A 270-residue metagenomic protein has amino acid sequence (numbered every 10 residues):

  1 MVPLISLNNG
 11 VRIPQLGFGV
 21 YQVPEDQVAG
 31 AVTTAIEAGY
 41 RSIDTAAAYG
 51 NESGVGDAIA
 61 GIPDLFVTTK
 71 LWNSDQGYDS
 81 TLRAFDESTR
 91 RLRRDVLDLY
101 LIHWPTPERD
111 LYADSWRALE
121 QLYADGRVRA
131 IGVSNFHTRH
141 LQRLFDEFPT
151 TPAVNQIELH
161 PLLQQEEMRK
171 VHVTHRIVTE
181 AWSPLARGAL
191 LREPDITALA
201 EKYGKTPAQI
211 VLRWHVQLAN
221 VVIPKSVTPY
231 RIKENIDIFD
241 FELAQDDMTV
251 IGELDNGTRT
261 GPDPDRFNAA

Functional and structural regions predicted by a protein language model:
M1-L65: N-terminal binding-site loop/beta-alpha segment at the start of enzyme catalytic domains that lines or forms
N8, G56-D64, D86-D95, Y123 (+2 more regions): Acidic (Asp/Glu)-rich catalytic clusters
I13-L16, Y40-R41, I62-L65, R94-D98 (+4 more regions): Short, well-ordered coil/turn segments that N-cap beta-strands
V23-A35, G77-L92, R139-Q142, L163-Q164: Short, acidic/polar
V23-D26, D44-G54, S74-D79, P107-D110 (+2 more regions): Acidic-and-aromatic substrate-binding clefts and catalytic sites of carbohydrate-active enzymes
K70, D75-R117: Glycine/small-residue-rich loop that forms an oxyanion/phosphate-binding "nest" at active or ligand-binding sites
P105-A270: Beta/alpha (TIM)-barrel catalytic core signal, keyed to glycine-rich beta->alpha loops juxtaposed to Asp/Glu that bind
